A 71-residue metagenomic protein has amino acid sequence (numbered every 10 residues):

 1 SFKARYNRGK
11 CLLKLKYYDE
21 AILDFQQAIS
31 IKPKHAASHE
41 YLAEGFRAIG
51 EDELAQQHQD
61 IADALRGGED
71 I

Functional and structural regions predicted by a protein language model:
K14, A48-I49, L65: Register position in tetratricopeptide repeats
I31, A64-L65: Structural marker of alpha-solenoid helical repeat scaffolds
